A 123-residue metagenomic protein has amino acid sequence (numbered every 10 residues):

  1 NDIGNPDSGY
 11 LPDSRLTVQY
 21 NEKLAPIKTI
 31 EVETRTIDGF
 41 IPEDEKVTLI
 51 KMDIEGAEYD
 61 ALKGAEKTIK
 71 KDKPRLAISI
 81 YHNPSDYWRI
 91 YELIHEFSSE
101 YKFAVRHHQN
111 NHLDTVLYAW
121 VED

Functional and structural regions predicted by a protein language model:
N1-D123: Phosphate/nucleotide-binding beta-alpha loop and adjacent structural elements of enzyme active sites
